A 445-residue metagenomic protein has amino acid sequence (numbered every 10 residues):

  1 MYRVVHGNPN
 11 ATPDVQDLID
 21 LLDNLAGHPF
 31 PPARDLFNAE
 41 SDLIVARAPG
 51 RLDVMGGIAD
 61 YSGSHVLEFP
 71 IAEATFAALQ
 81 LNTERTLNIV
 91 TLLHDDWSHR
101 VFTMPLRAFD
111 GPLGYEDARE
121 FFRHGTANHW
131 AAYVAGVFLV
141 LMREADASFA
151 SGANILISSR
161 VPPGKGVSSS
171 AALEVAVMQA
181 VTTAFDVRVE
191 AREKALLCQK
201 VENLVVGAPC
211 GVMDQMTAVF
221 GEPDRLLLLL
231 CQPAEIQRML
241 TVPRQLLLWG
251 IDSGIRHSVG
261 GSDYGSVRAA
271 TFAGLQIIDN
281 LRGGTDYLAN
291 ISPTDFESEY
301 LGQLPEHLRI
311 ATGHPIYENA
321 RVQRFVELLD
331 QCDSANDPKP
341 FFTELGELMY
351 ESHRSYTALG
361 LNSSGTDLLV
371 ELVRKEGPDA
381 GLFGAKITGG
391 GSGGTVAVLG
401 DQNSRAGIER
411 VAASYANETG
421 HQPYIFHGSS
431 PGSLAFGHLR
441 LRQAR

Functional and structural regions predicted by a protein language model:
M1-R51, F76-A127, R225-K386, L399-R445: C-terminal nucleotide
P70-E73, V167-V187, A397-G400: DPxDG-like acidic metal-binding loop motif
V90, S151-S159, V189-E202, E344-L348 (+1 more regions): Beta-strand segments within the central parallel beta-sheet cores of soluble alpha/beta enzyme folds
M104-F149, I155-V161: Hydrophobic alpha-helical hairpins/lids featuring a short glycine-rich hinge
E144-A153, V181-L197, Q402-T419: Phosphate-handling active-site elements
R188-I236, D367, A385-T388, R440-R442: Alpha/beta catalytic cores of group-transfer enzymes, especially the acyltransferase/condensing modules of polyketide
